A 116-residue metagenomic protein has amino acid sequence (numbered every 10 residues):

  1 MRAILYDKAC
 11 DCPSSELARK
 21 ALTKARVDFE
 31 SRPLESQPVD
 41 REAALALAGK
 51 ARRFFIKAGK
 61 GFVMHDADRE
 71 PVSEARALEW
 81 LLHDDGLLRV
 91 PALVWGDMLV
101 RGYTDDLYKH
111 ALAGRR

Functional and structural regions predicted by a protein language model:
M1-L34: Local sequence-structure signature of Cys/Sec-based thiol-disulfide redox active-site neighborhoods
Q37-R116: Thiol/selenol-based redox catalytic cores and closely related redox-interacting motifs
